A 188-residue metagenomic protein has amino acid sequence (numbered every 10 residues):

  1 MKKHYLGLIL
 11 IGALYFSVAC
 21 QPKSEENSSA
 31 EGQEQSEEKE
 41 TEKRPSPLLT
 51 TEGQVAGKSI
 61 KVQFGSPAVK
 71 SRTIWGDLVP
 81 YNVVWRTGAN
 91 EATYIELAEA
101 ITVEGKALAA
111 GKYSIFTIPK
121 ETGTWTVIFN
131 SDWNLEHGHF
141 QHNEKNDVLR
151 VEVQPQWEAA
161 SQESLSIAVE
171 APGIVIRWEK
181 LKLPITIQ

Functional and structural regions predicted by a protein language model:
M1-L8: Bacterial N-terminal signal peptides that target proteins for export
L8-L14: Hydrophobic alpha-helical targeting segments used for export or membrane insertion
F16-A19: C-terminal motif of bacterial Sec signal peptides marking the signal peptidase cleavage site
Q21-R86, W133-Q188: Primarily secretory-pathway and cell-envelope proteins
W85-L135: Mid-length scaffold segments of soluble, non-membrane domains
